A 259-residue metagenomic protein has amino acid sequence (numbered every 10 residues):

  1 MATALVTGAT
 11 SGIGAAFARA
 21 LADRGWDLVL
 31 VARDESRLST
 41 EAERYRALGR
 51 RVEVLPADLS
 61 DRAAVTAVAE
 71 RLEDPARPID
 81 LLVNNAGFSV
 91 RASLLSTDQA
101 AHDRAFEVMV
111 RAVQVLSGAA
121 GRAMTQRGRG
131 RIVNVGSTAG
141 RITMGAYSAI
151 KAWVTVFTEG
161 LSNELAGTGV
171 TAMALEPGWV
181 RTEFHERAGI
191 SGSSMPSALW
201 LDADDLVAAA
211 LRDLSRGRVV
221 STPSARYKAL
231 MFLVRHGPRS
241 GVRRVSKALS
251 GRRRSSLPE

Functional and structural regions predicted by a protein language model:
T10-S11: Conserved glycine-rich cofactor-binding loop
R24-E41: Conserved glycine-rich Rossmann-like NAD(P)H-binding loop of the short-chain dehydrogenase/reductase
N85-V90: Conserved NAD(P)H cofactor-binding loop of Rossmann-fold oxidoreductase domains
S93-L94, A101-F106: Substrate-binding pocket helix/loop in short-chain dehydrogenase/reductase
S117, I150: Active-site helix of classical SDR
S137: Residue(s) in the substrate-gating loop at a strand-loop-helix junction that position the organic substrate next
A174, S194-L230: C-terminal helical subdomain
